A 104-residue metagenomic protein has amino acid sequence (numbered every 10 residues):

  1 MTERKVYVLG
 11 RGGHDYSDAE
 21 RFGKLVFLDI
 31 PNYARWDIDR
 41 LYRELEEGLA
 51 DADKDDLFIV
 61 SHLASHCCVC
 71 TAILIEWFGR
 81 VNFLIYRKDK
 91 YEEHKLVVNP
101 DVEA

Functional and structural regions predicted by a protein language model:
M1-L57, V69-A104: Long, low-complexity, Lys/Arg-enriched
H62-V69: Elongated alpha-helical scaffolds
